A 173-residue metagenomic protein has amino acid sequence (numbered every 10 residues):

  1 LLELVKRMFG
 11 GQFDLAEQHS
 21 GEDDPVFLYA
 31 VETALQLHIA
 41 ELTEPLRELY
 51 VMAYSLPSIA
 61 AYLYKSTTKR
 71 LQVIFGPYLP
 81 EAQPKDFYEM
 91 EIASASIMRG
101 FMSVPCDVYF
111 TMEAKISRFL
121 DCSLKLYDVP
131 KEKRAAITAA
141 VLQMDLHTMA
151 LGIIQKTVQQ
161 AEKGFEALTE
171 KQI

Functional and structural regions predicted by a protein language model:
L1-E17: An amphipathic alpha-helix adjacent to DNA-recognition modules
D14-L46, S55-L56, Y64-K69: Hydrophobic alpha-helical connector segments
L15-S20, R47-Y50, F101-Y109: Secondary-structure edge/capping motif, primarily at the C-terminal ends of alpha-helices and the immediately following
D23, P80-F87, E132-A135: Short, surface-exposed acidic
V31, Y54-C106, F110-D121: Amphipathic alpha-helical packing segments from all-alpha helical-bundle domains
I39, T43, I97, V104 (+1 more regions): Phosphate/oxyanion-binding loops and surfaces in catalytic or ligand/nucleic-acid-binding neighborhoods
R47-M52, E132-A136: Short, hydrophobic secondary-structure boundary micro-motifs
V73, P77, D107-I173: C-terminal peripheral helix-coil segments that are non-catalytic and often amphipathic
